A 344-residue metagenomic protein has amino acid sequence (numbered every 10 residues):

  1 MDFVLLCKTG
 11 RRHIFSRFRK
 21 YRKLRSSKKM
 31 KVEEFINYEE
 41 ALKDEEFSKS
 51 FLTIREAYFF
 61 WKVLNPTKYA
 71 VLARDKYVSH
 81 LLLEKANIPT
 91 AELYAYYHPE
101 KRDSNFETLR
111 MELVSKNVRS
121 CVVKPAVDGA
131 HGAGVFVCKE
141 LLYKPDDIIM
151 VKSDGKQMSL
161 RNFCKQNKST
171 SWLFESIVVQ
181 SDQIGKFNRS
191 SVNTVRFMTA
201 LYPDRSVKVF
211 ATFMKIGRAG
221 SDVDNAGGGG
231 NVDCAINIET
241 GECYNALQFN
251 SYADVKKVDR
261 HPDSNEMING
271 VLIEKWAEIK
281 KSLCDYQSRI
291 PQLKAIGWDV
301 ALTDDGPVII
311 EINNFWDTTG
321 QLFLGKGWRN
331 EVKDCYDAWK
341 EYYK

Functional and structural regions predicted by a protein language model:
M1-E112, D128-G129, L283: Conserved N-proximal alpha/beta basic substrate-recognition cap immediately N-terminal to, or forming the N-lobe
A70-S191, V195, P203: Active-site nucleotide/adenylate-binding loops and adjacent lid/helix of ATP-dependent enzymes
S120-V122, A295-W298: A short linear hydrophobic-aromatic micro-motif
C121, K208-F210, V308-I310: Protein kinase-like catalytic core scaffold
A126, I177-V178, M198, F213 (+2 more regions): Anionic group-transfer/hydrolysis microenvironments
H131, T194, K215-S221, N313-L324: Glycine-rich phosphate/pyrophosphate-binding beta-alpha loops
I149-D154, M158-C164, K186-N188, V192-E278: ATP-dependent carboxylate/phosphate-activation module, predominantly the ATP-grasp catalytic core and closely related
D254-C284, S288-A295, L302-K344: C-terminal active-site "lid" helix and adjoining low-complexity regulatory extension at the edge of ATP-using catalytic
